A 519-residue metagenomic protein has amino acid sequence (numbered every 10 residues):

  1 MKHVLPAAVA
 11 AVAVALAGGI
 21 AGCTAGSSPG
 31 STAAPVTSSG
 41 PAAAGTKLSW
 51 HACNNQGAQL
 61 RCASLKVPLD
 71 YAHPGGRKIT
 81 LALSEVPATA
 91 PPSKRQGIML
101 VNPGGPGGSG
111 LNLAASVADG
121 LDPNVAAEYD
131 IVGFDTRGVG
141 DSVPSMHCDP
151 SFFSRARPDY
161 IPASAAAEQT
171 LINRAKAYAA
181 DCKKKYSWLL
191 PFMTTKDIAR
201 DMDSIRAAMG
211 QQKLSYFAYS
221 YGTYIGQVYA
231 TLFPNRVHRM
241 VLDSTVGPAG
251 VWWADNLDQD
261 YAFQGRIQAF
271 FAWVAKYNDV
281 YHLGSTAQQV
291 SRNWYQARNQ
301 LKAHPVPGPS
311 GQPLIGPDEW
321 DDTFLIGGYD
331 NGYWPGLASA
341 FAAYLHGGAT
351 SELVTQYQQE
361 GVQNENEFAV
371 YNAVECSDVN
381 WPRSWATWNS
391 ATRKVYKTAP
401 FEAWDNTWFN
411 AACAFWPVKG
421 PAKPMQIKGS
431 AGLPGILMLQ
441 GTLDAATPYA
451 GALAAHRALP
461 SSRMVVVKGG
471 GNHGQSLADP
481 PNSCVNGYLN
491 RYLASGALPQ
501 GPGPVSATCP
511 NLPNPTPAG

Functional and structural regions predicted by a protein language model:
M1-A13, S215, Q426: N-terminal export and membrane-targeting signals
A13-G19, Q268: Hydrophobic alpha-helical membrane segments, chiefly transmembrane helices and signal peptide h-regions, characterized
A17-K47: C-terminal region of N-terminal signal peptides and the immediate post-cleavage residues of exported proteins
V36-E319, A373-E375, V379-G519: Gly/Pro-rich cap/lid or specificity-loop segments adjacent to the active site
V246-Q264, A340-A342, A349-G361: Flexible "cap/lid" loop of the alpha/beta hydrolase fold
V306-D321, Y329-Y333, G361-A369: Structural motif
F341, H346-V379, R383-A386: Long, low-complexity segments enriched in small/aliphatic residues
